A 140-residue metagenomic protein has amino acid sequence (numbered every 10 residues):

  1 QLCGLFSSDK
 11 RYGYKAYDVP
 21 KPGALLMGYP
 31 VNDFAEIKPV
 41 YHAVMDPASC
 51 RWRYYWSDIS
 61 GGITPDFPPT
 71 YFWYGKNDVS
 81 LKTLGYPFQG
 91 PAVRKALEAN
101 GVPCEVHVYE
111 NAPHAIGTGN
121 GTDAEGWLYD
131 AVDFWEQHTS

Functional and structural regions predicted by a protein language model:
Q1-V40, Y54: Primarily recognizes the serine-hydrolase "nucleophile elbow" in alpha/beta-hydrolase and SGNH/GDSL folds
D33-F34, N77-F88: Acidic catalytic loop of the alpha/beta-hydrolase fold
I37-V40, L84, T118-G121: Short aromatic-enriched loop/helix-cap "lid" or pocket-rim segments at secondary-structure transitions that line
D46-W52: Short, flexible loop segments at the rims of nucleotide/cofactor-binding pockets, characterized by
D58-F67: Conserved serine/cysteine hydrolase catalytic core
D66, F72-Y74: Short beta-strand/loop motif that positions the catalytic acidic residue of the alpha/beta-hydrolase fold
W73, S80, P91-S140: C-terminal catalytic histidine-bearing segment of alpha/beta-hydrolase fold enzymes
